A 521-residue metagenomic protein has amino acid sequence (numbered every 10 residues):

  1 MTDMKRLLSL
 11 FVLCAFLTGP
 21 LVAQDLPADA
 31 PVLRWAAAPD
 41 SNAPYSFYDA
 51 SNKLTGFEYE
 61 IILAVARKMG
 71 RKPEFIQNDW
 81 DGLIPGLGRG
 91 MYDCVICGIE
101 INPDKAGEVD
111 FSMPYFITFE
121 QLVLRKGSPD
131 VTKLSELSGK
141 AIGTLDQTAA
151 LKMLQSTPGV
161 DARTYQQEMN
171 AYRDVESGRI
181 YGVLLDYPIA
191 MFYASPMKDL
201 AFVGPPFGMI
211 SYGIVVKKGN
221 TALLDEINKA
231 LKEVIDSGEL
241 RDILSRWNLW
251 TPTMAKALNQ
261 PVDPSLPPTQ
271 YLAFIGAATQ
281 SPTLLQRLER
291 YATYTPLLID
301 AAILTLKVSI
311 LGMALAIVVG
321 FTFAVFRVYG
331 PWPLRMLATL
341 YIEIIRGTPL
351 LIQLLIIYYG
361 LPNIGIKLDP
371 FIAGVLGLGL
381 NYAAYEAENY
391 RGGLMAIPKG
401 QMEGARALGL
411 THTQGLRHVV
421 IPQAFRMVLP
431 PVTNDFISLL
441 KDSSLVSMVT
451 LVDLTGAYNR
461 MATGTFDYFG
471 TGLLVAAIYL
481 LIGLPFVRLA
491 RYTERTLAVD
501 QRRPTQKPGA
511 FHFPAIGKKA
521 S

Functional and structural regions predicted by a protein language model:
D25-I99, G107: Extracytoplasmic small-molecule ligand-binding "clamshell" domains of the periplasmic binding protein/Venus flytrap
P39-D40, Y115-L124, Y187, M191-L231 (+2 more regions): Periplasmic-binding protein-like
Y45-E60, K133-S135, L258-P267: Short, solvent-exposed loop/beta-turn-alpha elements that line the ligand-binding surface or hinge of extracytoplasmic
Y59-E60, E74-P85, P129, T148-A149 (+2 more regions): Short helix-initiation/N-cap motifs at beta->coil->alpha
M69, A150-K152, L231-W247: Periplasmic-binding protein-like
D81-P85, G98-E108, M153-S156, R173-M209: A ligand-binding cleft/hinge motif common to bilobed small-molecule-binding domains
R125-I142: Flexible hinge/capping segments at coil-to-helix
F274-S521: Transmembrane alpha-helices and adjacent helix-loop boundaries
